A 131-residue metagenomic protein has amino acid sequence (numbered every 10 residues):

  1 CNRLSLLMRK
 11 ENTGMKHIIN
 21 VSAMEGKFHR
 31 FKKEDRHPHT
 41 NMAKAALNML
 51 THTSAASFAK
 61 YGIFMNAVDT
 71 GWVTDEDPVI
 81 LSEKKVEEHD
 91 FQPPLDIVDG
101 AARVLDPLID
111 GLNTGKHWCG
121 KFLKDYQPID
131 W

Functional and structural regions predicted by a protein language model:
N2-K60, W72-H89: Catalytic loop of short-chain dehydrogenase/reductase
F58-T70, T114-F122: Conserved Rossmann-fold SDR core element
A67-W72, E76-P78, K121-D130: A short, terminal or domain-edge coil/loop segment
E83-W131: C-terminal helical subdomain
